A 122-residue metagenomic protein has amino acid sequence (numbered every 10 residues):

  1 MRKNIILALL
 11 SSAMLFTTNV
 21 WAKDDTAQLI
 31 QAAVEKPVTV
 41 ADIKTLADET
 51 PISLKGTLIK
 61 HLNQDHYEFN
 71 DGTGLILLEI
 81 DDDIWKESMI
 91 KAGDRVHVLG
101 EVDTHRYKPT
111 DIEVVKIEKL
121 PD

Functional and structural regions predicted by a protein language model:
N4-I6, T18-D122: OB-fold and OB-like single-stranded nucleic-acid-recognition modules and their adjacent interaction interfaces
A8-F16: Bacterial N-terminal signal peptides
